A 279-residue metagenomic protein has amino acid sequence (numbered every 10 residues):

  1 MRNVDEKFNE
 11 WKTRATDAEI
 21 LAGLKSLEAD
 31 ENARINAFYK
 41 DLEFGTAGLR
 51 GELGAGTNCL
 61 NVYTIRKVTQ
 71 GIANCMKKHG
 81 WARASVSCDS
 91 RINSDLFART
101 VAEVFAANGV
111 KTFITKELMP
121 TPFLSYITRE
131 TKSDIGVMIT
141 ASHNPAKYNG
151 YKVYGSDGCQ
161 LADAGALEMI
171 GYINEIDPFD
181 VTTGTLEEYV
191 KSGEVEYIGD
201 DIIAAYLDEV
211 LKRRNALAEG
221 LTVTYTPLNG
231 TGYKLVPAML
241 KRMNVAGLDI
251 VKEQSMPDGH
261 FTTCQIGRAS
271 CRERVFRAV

Functional and structural regions predicted by a protein language model:
R2, E6-V101, N108, E187-V190 (+2 more regions): An N-terminal, well-structured beta->alpha segment
A15, A33-F38, L42, N149-R272: Gly/Ser/Thr-enriched, mixed-charge loops and adjacent short helices that form phosphate/oxyanion-binding elements
T16-E19, G23, T128-D134, N144-D157: N-terminal glycine-rich phosphate/adenylate-binding segment common to multiple enzyme folds
L49-G51, G56-N58, R91, M119-P120 (+6 more regions): Short, glycine-/Ser/Thr-/acidic-enriched flexible segments
S85-Y148, M239-R272: N-terminal small/polar loop signature for handling phosphorylated ligands or for N-terminal nucleophile
E273-V279: Positively charged, low-complexity/disordered segments
